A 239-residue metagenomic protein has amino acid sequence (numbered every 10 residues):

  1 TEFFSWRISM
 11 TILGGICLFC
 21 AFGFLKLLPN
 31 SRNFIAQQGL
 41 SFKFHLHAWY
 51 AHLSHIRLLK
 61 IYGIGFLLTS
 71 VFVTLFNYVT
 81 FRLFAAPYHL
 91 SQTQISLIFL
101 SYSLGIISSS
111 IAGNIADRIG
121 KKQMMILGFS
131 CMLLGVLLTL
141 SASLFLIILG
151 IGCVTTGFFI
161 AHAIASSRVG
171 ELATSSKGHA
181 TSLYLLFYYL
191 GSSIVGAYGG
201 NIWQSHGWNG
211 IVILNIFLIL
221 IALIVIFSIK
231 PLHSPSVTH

Functional and structural regions predicted by a protein language model:
E2-G15, G199-I219: A membrane-interface helix-boundary motif in multi-pass transporters
S9, G14-A36, V225-I229: C-terminal membrane-cytosol helix-exit motif in multi-pass small-molecule transporters
L25-A51, V237-H239: Flexible cytoplasmic inter-helical loops of multi-pass small-molecule transporters
S54-L75, G152-T156: Pair of pore-lining "gating" transmembrane helices in MFS-fold secondary transporters
A86-L104, H179-L183, I213: Loop-to-transmembrane helix entry
I107-G120, W203-Q204: Helix-to-loop junctions at the C-terminal end of transmembrane segments in multipass secondary transporters
G120-A165: C-terminal transmembrane helical hairpin of 12-TM major facilitator-type secondary transporters
E171-W208, L214-N215: A late C-terminal transmembrane helix in Major Facilitator Superfamily
